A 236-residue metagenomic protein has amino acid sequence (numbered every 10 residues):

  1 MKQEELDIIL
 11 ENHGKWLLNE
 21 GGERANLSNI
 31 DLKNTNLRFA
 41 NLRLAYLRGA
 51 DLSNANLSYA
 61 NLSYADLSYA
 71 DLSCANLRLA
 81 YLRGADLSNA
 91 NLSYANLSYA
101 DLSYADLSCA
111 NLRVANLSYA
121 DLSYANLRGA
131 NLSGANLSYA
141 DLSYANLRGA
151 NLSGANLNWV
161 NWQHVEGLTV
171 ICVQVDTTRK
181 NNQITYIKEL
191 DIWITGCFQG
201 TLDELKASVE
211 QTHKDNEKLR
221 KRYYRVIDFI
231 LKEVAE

Functional and structural regions predicted by a protein language model:
M1-N26, E166-E236: N-terminal capping/linker segments that flank leucine-rich repeat
N19-N181: Tandem repeat scaffolds
